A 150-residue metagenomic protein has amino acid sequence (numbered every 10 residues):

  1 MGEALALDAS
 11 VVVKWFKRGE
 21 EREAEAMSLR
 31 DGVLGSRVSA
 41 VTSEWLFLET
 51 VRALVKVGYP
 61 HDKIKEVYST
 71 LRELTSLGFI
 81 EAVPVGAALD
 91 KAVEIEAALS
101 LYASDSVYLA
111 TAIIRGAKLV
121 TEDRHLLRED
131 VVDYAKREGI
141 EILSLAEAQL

Functional and structural regions predicted by a protein language model:
M1-T42, K56-E66: Short, well-structured N-terminal submotif of metal-dependent ribonuclease cores
G2-A4, G78-E81, L109, I113-L150: Acidic, PIN/NYN-like endoribonuclease modules and their adjacent C-terminal/linker elements
V11-V12, L46-F47, A88, V107-Y108 (+1 more regions): Alpha-helix capping/helix-boundary segments
E44-L46, R72-A98: Acidic catalytic patch
L48-E49, A88-D90, L145-L150: A short acidic, often aromatic-flanked loop/helix-cap motif at beta-alpha or helix-coil junctions that lines enzyme
L54-V83: Helix-adjacent hinge/juxtasegments
